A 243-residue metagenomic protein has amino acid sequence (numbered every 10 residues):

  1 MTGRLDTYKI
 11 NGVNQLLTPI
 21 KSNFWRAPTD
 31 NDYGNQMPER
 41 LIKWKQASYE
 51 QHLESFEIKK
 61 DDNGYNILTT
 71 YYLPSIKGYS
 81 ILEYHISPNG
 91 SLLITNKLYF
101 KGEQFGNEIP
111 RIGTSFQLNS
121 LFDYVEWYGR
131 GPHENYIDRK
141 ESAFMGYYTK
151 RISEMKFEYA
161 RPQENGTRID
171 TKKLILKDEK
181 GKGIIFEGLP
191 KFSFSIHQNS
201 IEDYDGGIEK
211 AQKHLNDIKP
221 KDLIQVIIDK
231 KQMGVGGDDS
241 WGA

Functional and structural regions predicted by a protein language model:
M1-A243: Beta-strand/loop-rich accessory regions of lumenal/periplasmic or secreted enzymes, predominantly carbohydrate-active
